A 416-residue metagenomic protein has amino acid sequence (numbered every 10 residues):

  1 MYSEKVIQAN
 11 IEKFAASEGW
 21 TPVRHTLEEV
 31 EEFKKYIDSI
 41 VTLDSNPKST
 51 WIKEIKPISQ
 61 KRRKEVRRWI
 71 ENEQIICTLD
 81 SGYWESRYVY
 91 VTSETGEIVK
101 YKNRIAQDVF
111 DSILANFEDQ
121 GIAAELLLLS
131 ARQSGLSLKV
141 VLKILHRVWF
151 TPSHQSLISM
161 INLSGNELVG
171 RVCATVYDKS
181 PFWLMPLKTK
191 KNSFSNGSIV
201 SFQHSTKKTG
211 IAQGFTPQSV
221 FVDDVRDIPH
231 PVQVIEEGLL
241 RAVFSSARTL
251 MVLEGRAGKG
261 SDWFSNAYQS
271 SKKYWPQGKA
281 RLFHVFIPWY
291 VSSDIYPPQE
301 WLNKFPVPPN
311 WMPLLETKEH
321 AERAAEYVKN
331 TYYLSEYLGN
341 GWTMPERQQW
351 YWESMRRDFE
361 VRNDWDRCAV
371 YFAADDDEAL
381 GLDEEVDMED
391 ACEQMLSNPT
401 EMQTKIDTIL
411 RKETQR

Functional and structural regions predicted by a protein language model:
M1-A124, L396-R416: N-terminal accessory segments
M1-S3, A16-R24, E31, P231-R416: Non-catalytic, compositionally simple segments
G121-K143: Walker A/P-loop
E125-L127, Q155-L157, S219, L250: Residue-level preference for the first positions of well-ordered beta-strands
S130-Q133, I161, R256-K259: Conserved H-loop
S153-T175: Conserved Walker A/P-loop ATP-binding site and its immediately adjacent core in helicase/helicase-like ATPase domains
E167-Q218: Inter-Walker segment of RecA-like/P-loop motor cores
D223-D227: Walker B catalytic acidic pair
